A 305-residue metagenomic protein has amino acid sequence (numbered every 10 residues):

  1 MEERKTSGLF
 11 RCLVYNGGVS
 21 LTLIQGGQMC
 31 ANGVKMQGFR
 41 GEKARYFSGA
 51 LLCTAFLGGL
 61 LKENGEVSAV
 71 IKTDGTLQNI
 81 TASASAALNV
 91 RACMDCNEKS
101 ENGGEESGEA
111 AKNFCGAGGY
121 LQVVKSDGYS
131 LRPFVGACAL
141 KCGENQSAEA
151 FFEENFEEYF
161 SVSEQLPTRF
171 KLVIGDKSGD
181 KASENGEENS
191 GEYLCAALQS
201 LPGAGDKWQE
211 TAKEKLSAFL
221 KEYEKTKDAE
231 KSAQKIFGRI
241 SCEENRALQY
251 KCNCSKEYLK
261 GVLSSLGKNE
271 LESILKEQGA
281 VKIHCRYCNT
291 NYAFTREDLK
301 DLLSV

Functional and structural regions predicted by a protein language model:
E2-C242: Interaction interfaces in information-processing and related assembly proteins
E214-V305: Cys/His-clustered metal-coordination modules, chiefly Zn-binding fingers
